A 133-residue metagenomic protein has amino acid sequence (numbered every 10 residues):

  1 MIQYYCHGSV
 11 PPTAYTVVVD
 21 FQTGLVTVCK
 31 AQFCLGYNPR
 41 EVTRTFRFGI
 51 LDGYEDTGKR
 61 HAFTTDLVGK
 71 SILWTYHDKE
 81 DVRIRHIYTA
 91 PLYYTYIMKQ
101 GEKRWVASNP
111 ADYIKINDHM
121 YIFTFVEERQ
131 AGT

Functional and structural regions predicted by a protein language model:
M1, V18-T27, D66-K70, R85-Y94 (+1 more regions): Short, solvent-exposed coil/turn segments at beta-strand boundaries
M1-V19, G101-T133: Contiguous, well-ordered beta-strand patches that form the walls/edges of small beta-barrel/beta-sandwich domains
I2-Y4, D56-K59, V68-K70, E80 (+2 more regions): Short secondary-structure boundary micro-motifs
S9, R40-E41, R60-T65, W74-L92 (+1 more regions): Alpha-helical transmembrane segments of secretory-pathway, organelle, and plasma-membrane proteins
P12, T16-Y37: Short, compact, well-ordered microdomains
C29-Y76: Surface-exposed beta-loop interaction hotspot
T75-H77, I97-K99, V126: A generic structural motif
E80-I114: N-terminal glycine/threonine-rich, aromatic-flanked beta-hairpin/loop signature
